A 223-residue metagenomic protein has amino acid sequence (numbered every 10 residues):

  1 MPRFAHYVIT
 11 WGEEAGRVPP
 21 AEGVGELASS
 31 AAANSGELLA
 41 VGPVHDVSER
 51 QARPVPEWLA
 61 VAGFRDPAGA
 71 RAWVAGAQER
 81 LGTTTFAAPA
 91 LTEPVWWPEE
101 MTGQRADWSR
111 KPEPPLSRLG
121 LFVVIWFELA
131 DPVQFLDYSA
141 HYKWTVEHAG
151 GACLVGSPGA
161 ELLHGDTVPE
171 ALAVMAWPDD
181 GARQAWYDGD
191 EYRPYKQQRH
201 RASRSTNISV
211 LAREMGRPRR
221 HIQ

Functional and structural regions predicted by a protein language model:
M1-A72, A88-R193, L211-Q223: Short S/T/G/P-rich N-terminal loop/turn motif that feeds into the first structured element of a domain
G76, H141, G189, Q198-R201: Residues within well-ordered alpha-helical secondary structure of globular protein domains
E79-F86, R193-A202: Short arginine-rich
N207-I208: Eukaryotic helix-grip
